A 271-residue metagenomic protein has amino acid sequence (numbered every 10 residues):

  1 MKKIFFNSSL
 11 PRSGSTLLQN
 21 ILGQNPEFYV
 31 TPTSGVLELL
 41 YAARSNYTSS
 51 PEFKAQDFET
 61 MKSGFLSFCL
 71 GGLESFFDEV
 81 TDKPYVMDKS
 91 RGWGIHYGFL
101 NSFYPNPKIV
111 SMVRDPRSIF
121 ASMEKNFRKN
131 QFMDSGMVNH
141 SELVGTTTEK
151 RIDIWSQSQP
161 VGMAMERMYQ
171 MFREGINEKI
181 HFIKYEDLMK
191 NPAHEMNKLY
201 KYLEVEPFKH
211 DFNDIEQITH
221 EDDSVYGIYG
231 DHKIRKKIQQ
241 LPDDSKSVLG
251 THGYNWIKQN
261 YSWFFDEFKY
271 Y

Functional and structural regions predicted by a protein language model:
M1-F5, I154-Q157, M165, Y169-E174 (+2 more regions): PAPS-dependent sulfotransferases, especially Golgi type II membrane carbohydrate sulfotransferases
M1-G72, V80, R128, I218 (+1 more regions): PAPS-dependent sulfotransferase catalytic core
F5, Y29, K108-V110, H181-I183: Hydrophobic/aromatic beta-strand patches that form the interior of the parallel beta-sheet core in alpha/beta enzyme
G14-F28, L100-Y104, F182-P207: PAPS/PAP-binding and catalytic site of the sulfotransferase fold
T16-Q19, L37-L40, G94-H96, R117-S122 (+1 more regions): Short catalytic/ligand-binding loop motif for oxyanion handling, primarily in non-cytosolic enzymes, centered on
S63-E79, A121-Y202, G253-N255, Y261-W263: PAPS-dependent sulfotransferase catalytic domain
C69-H96: Glycine-rich phosphate-binding loop used to anchor ATP phosphates in small-molecule kinases, encompassing both
K89, L100-N126: Conserved phosphate-donor/acceptor-positioning beta-strand/loop module used by diverse small-molecule
